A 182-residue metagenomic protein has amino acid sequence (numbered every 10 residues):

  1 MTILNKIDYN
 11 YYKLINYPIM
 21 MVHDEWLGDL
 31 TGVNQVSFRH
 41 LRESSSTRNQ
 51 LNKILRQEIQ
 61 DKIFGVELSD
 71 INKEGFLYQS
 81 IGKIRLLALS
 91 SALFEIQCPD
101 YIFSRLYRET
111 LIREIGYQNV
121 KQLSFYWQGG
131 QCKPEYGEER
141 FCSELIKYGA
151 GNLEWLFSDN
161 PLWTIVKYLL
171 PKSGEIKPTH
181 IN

Functional and structural regions predicted by a protein language model:
M1-N182: General marker for long, soluble alpha-helical cores
